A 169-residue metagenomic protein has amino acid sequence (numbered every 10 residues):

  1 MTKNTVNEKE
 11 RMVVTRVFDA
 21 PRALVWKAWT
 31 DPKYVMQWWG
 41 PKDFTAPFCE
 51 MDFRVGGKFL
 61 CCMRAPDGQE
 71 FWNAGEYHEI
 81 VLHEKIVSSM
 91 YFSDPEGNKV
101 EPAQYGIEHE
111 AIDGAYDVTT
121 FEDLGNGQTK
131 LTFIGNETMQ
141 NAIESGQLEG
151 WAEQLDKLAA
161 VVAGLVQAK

Functional and structural regions predicted by a protein language model:
M1-K9, A160-K169: Basic/polar N-terminal segments that are highly enriched at the extreme N-terminus, encompassing both cleavable
M1-T45: Hydrophobic ligand-binding cavity/cleft-lining segments
K9-T15, R22, K58, W72 (+3 more regions): Intrinsic-disorder/low-complexity, polar/charged segments enriched in Ser/Thr/Lys/Arg/Asp/Glu/Gln
V13, K33-E76, V166: Short beta-edge strand/loop motif at the mouth of beta-sheet-based domains
R16, F48-C49, N73-E79, G114-D123: Hydrophobic/aromatic beta-strand elements that line small-molecule binding cavities or substrate pockets in beta-rich
R22-A23, F53-R54, H78-I86, T120-K130: A short, structured loop/turn motif at beta-sheet edges
V25, V35, F59, Y77 (+4 more regions): Hydrophobic pocket/interface hotspot
V87-M90, G97-E153: Beta-strand/loop substructures that line and gate deep hydrophobic ligand-binding cavities in soluble
